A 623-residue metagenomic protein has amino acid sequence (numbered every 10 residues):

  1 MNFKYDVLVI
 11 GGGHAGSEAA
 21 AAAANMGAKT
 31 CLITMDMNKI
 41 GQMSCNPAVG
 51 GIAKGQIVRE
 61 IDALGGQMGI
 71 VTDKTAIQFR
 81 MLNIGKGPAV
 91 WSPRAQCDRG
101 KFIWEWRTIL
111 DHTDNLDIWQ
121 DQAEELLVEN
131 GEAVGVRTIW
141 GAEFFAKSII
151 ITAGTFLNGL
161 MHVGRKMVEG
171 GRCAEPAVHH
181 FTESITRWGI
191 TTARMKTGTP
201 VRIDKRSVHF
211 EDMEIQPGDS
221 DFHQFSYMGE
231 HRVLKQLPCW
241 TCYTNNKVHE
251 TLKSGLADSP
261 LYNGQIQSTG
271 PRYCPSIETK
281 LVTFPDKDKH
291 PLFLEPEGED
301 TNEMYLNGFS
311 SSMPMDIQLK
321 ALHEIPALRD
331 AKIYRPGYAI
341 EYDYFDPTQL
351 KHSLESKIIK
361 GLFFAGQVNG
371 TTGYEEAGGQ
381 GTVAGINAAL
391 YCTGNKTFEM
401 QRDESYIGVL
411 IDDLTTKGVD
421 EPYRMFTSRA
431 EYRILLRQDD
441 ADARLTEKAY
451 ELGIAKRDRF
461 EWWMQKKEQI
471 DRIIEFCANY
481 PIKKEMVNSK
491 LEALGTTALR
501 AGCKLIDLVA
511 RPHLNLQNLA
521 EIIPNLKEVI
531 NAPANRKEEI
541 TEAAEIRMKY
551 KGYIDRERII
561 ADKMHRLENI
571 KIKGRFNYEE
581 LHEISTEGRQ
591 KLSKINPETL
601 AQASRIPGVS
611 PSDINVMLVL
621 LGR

Functional and structural regions predicted by a protein language model:
N2-A15: Beta1/beta-strand and adjacent pyrophosphate-binding region of the FAD-binding site in flavoprotein oxidoreductases
K4, A21-E125, W140, T152-R172 (+3 more regions): Conserved N-terminal/central alpha/beta ligand/cofactor-binding core
I10, E143-G154: Short hydrophobic core segments
N38, K54, T182-L319, T416-L499 (+2 more regions): An anion/pyrophosphate-binding glycine-rich loop and adjacent beta-alpha core in soluble alpha-beta enzymes
L127-E143: Conserved beta-strand-loop-beta-strand element in the redox core of flavoprotein oxidoreductases
Y305-T371, F398-D412, K537-K591, N596: A glycine-rich dinucleotide-binding beta-alpha-beta segment and adjacent secondary-structure elements that constitute
A377-F398: Internal hydrophobic alpha-helix adjacent to the cofactor/substrate pocket in enzyme cavities
R429, L435, T446-N615, V619-R623: Extended, charge-enriched "interface" segments that sit outside catalytic cores
